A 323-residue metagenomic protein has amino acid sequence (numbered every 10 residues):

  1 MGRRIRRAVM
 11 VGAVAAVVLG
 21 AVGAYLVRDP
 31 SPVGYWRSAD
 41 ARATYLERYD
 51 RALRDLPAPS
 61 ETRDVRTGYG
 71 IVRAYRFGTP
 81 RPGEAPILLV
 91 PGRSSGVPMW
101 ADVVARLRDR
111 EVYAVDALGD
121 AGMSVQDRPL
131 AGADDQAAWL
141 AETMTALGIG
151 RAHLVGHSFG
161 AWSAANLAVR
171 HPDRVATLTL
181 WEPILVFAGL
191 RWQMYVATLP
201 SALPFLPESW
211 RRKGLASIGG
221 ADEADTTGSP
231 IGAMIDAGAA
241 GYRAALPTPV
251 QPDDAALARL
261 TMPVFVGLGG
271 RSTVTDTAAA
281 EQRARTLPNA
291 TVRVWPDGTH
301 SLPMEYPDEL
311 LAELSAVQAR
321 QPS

Functional and structural regions predicted by a protein language model:
M1-A85, G150, A319-S323: Alpha/beta-hydrolase fold catalytic core
Y45, R73-G122: Conserved HGGG/HGGXW glycine-rich cap/lid loop of the alpha/beta-hydrolase fold
A114-V155: Active-site loop/oxyanion-hole signature of alpha/beta-hydrolase fold enzymes
G156, G160, A164: Gly/Ala-rich beta-loop-alpha elbow adjacent to hydrolase catalytic centers
A165, V169, T177-F205: Flexible "cap/lid" loop of the alpha/beta hydrolase fold
G189-M194, F205-R259: Conserved alpha/beta-hydrolase catalytic His-Asp/Glu region
V264-G298: Conserved loop-alpha-helix segment in the C-terminal half of the alpha/beta-hydrolase fold that carries the catalytic
A290-S323: Catalytic active-site module of serine/aspartate enzymes centered on a nucleophile-bearing elbow/loop
